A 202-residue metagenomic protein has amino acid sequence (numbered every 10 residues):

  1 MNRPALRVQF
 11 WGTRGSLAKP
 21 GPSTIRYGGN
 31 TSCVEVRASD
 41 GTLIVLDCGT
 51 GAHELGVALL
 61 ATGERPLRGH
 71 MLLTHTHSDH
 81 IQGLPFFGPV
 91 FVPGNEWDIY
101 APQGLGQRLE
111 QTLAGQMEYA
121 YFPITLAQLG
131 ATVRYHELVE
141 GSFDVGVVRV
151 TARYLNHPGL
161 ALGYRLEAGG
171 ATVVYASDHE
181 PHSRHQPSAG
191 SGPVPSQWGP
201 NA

Functional and structural regions predicted by a protein language model:
M1-S188: Binuclear metal-dependent hydrolase catalytic cores
H182-A202: Cap/insert and terminal regions of metallo-dependent hydrolase folds
